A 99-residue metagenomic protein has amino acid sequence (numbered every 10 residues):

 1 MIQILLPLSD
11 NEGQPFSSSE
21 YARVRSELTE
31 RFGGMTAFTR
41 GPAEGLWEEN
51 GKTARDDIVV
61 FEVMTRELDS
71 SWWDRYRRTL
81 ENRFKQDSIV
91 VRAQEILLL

Functional and structural regions predicted by a protein language model:
M1-L99: Positively charged, small/polar-rich N-terminal and surface patches that mediate targeting and assembly and bind
